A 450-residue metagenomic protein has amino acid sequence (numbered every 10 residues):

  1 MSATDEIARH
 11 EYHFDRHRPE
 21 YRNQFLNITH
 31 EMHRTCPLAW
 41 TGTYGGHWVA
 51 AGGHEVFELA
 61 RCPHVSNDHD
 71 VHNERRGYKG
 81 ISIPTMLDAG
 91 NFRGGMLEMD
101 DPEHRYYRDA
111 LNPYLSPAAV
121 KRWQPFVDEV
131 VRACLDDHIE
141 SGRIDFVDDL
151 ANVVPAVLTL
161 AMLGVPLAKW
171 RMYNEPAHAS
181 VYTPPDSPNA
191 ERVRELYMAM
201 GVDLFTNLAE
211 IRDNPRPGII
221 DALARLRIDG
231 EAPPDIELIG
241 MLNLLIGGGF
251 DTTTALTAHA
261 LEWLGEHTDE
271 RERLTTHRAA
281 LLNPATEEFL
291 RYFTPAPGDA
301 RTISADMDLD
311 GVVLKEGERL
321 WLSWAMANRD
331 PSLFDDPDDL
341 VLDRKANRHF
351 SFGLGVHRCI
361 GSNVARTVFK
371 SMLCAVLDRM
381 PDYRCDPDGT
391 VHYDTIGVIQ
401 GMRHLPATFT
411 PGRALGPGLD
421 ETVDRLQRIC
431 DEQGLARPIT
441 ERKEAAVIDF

Functional and structural regions predicted by a protein language model:
M1-F450: Cytochrome P450
